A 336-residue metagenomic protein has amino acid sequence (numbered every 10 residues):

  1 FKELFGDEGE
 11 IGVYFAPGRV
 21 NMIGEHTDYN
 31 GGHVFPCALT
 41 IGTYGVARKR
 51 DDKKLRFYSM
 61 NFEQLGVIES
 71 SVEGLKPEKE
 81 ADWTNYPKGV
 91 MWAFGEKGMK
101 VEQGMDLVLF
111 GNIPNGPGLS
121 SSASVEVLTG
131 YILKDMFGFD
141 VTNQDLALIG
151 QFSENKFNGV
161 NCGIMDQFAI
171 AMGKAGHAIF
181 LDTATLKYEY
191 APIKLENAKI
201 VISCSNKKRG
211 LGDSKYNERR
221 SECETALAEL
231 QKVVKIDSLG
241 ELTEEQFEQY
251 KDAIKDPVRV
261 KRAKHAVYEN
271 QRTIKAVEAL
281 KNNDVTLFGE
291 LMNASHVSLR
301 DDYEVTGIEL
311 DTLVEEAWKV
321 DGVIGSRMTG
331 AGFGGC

Functional and structural regions predicted by a protein language model:
F1-L119, A123, V127-N143, L148-I149 (+7 more regions): ATP-binding N-lobe of GHMP and related small-molecule kinases
K2-R19, Y44-E80, H177-R327: C-terminal nucleotide
W92, L148-Q151, A169-I170, A228 (+2 more regions): Generic alpha-helical structural context detector
P114-G118, F152-G159, T225-K232, R300: Short, mixed-charge aromatic SLiMs
L133-F137, E154, H296-L299, Y303: Short amphipathic alpha-helical interaction patches enriched in hydrophobic/aromatic residues with interspersed Lys/Arg
Q144-N155, T286-S295: Short, well-structured alpha-helical segments that form the helix of a local strand-helix-strand
